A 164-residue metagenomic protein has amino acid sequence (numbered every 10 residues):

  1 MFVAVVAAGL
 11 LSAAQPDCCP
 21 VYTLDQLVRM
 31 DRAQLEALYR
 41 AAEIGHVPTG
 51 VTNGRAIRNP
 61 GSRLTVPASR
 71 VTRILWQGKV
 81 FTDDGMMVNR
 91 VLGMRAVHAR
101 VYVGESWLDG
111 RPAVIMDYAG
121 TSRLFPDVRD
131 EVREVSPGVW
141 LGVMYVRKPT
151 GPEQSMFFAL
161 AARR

Functional and structural regions predicted by a protein language model:
F2, V6-D109, R164: Amphipathic/hydrophobic helical signal segments and adjacent flexible N-terminal regions that mediate secretion
P48, P112, V128, Q154-M156: Residues that flank catalytic or metal-binding motifs in active/ligand-binding sites
G54, N89, M116-D117, W140-M144: Short hydrophobic/aromatic-rich beta-strand segments that constitute the beta-sheet cores of beta-sandwich/beta-barrel
A56-N59, G120-T121, V146-K148: Short, flexible beta-strand-to-coil junctions
T82, V135, K148: Acidic surface patches and DE-rich sequence motifs
R100-S136, Y145: Acidic, glycine-rich flexible loop segments
Y145-R164: Edge beta-strand at a domain terminus
